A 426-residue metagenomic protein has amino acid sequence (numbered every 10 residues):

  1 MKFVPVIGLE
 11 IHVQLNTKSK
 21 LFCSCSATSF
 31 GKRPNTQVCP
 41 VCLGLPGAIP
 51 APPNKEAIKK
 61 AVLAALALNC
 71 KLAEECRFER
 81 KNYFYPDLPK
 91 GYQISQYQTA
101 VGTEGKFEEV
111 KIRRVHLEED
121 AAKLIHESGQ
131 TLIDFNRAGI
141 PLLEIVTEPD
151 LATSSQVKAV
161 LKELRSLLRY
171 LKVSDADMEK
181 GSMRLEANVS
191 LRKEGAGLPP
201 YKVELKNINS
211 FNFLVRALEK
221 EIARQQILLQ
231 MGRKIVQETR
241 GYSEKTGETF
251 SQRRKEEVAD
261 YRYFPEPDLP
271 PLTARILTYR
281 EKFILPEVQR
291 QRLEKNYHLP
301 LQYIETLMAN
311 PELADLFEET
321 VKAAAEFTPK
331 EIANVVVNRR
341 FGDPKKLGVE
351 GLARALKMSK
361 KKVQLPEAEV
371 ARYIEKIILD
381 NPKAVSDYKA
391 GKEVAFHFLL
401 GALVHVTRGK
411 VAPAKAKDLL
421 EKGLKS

Functional and structural regions predicted by a protein language model:
M1-C76, K81-Y83, D87, L151 (+3 more regions): N-terminal, positively charged regions that mediate nucleic acid binding
K2-L9, L45, I133-P149, S155-S426: Charged, compositionally biased, marginally structured helical/coil segments
L15, G102-F107, L191-G195: Short acidic, glycine-rich loop/turn motifs
T17-C25, K123-H126, G195-L198: Short acidic, Gly/Pro-enriched loop/turn segments at secondary-structure junctions
F22, A122-K123, L214, L272: Switch/connector loops and helix/strand junctions flanking conserved nucleotide-binding motifs in nucleotide-processing
A27-T28, V115-E119, K206-S210: A short, sequence-level motif marking secondary-structure junctions
R33, V38-P40, G47, E109-V157: Glycine-rich, flexible beta-strand/loop modules in the N-terminal catalytic cores of phosphate-handling
L63, A67-A138: SsDNA-processing nucleotidyl-transfer enzymes
